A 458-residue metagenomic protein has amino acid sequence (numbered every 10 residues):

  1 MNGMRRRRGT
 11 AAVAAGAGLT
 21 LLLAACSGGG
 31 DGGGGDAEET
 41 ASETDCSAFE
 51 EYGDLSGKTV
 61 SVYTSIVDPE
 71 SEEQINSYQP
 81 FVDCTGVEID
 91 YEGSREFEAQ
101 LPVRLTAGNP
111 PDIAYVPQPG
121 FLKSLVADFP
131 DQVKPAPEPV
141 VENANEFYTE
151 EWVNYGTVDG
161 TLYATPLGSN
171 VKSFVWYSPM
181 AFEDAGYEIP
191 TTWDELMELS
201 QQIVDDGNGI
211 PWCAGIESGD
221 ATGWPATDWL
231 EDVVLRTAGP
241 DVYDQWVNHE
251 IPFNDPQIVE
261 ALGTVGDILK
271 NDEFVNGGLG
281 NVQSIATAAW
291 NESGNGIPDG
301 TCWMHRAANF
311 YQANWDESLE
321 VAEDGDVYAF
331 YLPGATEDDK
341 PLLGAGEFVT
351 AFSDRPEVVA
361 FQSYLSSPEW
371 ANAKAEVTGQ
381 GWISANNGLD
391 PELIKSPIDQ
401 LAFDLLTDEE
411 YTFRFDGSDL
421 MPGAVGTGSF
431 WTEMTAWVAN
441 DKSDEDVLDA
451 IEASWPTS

Functional and structural regions predicted by a protein language model:
L22-A25: C-terminal motif of bacterial Sec signal peptides marking the signal peptidase cleavage site
D45-D54, P119-S173, P225: Hinge/lid segment of periplasmic solute-binding proteins
P80-Y148, M180-T191, G296, W303-M304 (+1 more regions): Extracytoplasmic "Venus flytrap"/periplasmic binding protein-like
V103-R104, P111-D112, N143-M180, I210 (+2 more regions): A structural signal for short loop-to-beta-strand junctions that line the ligand-binding cleft of periplasmic/secreted
T165, M197-N254: Extracytoplasmic/periplasmic solute-binding protein
P240-S318: Extracytoplasmic ligand-binding clamshell segments of periplasmic binding protein
A307-F310, D316-G381: Extracytoplasmic/periplasmic substrate-recognition and gating elements
V377-G388, Q400-P456: C-terminal capping/gating helix-and-loop segments adjacent to ligand/active sites or protein-protein/ligand interfaces
